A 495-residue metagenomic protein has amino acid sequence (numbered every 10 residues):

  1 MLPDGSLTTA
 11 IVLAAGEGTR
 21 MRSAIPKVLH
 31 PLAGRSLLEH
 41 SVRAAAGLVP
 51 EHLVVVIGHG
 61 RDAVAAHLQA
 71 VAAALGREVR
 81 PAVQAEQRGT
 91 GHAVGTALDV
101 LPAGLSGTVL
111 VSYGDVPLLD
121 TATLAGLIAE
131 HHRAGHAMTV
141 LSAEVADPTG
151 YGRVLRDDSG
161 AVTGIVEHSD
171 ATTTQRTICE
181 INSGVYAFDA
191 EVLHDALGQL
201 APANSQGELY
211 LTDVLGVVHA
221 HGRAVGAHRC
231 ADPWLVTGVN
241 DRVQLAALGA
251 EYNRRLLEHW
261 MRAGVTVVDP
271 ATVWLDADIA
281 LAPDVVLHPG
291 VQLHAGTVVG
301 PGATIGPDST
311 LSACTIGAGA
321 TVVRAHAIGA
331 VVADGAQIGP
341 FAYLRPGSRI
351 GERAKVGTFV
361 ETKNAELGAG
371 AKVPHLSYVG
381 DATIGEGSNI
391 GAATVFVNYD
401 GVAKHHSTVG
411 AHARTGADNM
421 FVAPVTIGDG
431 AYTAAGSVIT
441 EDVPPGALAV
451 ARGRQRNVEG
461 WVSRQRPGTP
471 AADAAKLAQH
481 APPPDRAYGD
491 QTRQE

Functional and structural regions predicted by a protein language model:
M1-S23: N-terminal nucleotide-binding beta1-loop-alpha1 segment
M1-T9, P31, R35-Y113, L118-A129 (+2 more regions): Conserved N-terminal catalytic core of the sugar/cofactor nucleotidyltransferase
L2-S6, C179-A282: Conserved alpha/beta core of the MobA/IspD/sugar-nucleotide pyrophosphorylase nucleotidyltransferase superfamily
L13-A14, V56, V111-Y113, V140-E144 (+3 more regions): Short beta-strand segments
I25-P31, L200-A203: Short glycine-enriched, charge-decorated loop/helix-capping segments at active-site entrances that position
P50, L105-S106, G135-M138, R223: Short, high-confidence coil segments that cap the C-terminus of an alpha-helix and link into the following beta-strand
D62, L119-S205, T212: Conserved core of the sugar-phosphate nucleotidyltransferase
T266-V450, Q455-N457: Structural signal for interior beta-strand "rungs" in well-ordered beta-sheet cores of soluble enzyme domains
